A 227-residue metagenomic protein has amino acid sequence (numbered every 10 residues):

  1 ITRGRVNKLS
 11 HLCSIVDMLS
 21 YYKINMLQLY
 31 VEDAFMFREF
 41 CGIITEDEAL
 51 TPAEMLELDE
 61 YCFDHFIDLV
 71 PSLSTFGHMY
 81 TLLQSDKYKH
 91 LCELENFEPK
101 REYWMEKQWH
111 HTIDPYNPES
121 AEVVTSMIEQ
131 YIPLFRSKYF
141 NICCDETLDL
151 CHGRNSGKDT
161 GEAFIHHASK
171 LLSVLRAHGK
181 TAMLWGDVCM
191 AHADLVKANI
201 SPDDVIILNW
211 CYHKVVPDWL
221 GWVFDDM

Functional and structural regions predicted by a protein language model:
I1-M183: Feature activates predominantly on carbohydrate-active enzymes
M183-D226: Substrate-binding cleft/loops of secretory-pathway carbohydrate-active enzymes
